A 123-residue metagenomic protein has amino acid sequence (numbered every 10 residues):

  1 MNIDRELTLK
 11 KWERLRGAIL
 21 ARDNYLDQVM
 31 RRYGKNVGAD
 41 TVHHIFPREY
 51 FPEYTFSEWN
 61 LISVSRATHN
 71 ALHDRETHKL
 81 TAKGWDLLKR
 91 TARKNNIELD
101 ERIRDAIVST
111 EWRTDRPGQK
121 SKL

Functional and structural regions predicted by a protein language model:
N2-E6, R32-K35, E49-I62, N70-L123: Polybasic, low-complexity binding patches
K11-T41, S65: Short cysteine-rich loop/turn motifs with clustered Cys
G38-Y50: Short recognition patches in nucleic-acid-associated and regulatory proteins
V42-H43, T68, L72: Intrinsically disordered, low-complexity cationic segments
